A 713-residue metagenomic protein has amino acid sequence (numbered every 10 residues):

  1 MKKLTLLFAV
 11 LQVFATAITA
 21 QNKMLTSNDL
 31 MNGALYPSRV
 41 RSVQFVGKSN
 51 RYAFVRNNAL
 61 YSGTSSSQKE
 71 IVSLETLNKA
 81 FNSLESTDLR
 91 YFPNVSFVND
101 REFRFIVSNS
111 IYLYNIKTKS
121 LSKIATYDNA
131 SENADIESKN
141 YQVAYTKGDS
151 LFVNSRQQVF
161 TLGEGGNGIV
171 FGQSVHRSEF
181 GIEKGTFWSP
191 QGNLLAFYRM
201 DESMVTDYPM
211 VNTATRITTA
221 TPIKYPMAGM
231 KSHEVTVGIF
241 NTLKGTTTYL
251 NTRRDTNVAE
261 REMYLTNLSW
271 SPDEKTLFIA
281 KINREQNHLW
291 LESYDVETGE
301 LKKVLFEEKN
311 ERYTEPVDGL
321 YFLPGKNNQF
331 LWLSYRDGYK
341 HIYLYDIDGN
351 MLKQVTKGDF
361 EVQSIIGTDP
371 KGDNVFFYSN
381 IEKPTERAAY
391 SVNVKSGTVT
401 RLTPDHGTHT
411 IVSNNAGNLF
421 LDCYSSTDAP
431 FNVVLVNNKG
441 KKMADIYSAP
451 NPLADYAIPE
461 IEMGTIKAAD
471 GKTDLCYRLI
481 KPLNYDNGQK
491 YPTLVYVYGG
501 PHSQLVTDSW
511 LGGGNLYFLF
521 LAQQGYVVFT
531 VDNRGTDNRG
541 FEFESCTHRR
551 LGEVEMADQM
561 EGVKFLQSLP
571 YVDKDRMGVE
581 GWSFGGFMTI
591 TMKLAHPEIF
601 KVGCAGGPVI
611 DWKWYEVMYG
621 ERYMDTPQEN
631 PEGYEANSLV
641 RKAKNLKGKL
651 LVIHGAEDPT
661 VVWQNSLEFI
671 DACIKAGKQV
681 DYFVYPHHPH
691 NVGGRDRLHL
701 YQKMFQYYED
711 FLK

Functional and structural regions predicted by a protein language model:
M1-L25: Bacterial Sec-dependent N-terminal signal peptides
L6-A9, T266, A389, Q664: Intrinsically disordered and other compositionally biased segments
L7, E234, Y339, E386 (+3 more regions): Conserved beta-strand residues within beta-sheet cores
L11, Y36, A228-M230, A259 (+9 more regions): Sterically constrained small-residue positions within well-ordered secondary structures of folded domains
L11-Q12, E202, R284, D337 (+4 more regions): Short, glycine/serine-rich, charged loops/turns that create anion-binding and catalytic segments at active sites
A17-G407, N418-L419, A429, L435-V436: Beta-propeller folds
T206-D207, E274, T410-K713: Serine-hydrolase catalytic core recognition
